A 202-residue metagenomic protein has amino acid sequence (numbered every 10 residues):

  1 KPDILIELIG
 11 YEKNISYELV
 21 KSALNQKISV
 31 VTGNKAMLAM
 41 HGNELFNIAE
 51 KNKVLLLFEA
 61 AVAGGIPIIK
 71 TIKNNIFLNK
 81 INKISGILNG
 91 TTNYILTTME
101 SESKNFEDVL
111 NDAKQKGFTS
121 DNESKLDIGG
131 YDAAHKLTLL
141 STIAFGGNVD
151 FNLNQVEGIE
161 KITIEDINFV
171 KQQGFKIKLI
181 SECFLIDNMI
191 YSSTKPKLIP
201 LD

Functional and structural regions predicted by a protein language model:
K1-N14: A structured beta-alpha segment of the ubiquitous adenosine-cofactor-binding alpha/beta core
P2, I81, G174-F175: Short, high-confidence coil segments that cap the C-terminus of an alpha-helix and link into the following beta-strand
I4-E7, V30-G33, L56-A60, K83-G86 (+1 more regions): General beta-strand structural signal in soluble alpha/beta enzymes
G10-E12, A36, N89, K197-P200: Short glycine-rich anion-binding loops that position phosphate/pyrophosphate groups of nucleotides and phosphorylated
Y11-Q26, G33-K73: Rossmann-fold NAD(P)-binding glycine/threonine-rich loop
E50-T119, S124, I128-D132: Rossmann-like NAD(P)H-binding beta-loop-alpha module
V109-D202: Substrate-binding/catalytic subdomain of NAD(P)-dependent oxidoreductase enzymes
